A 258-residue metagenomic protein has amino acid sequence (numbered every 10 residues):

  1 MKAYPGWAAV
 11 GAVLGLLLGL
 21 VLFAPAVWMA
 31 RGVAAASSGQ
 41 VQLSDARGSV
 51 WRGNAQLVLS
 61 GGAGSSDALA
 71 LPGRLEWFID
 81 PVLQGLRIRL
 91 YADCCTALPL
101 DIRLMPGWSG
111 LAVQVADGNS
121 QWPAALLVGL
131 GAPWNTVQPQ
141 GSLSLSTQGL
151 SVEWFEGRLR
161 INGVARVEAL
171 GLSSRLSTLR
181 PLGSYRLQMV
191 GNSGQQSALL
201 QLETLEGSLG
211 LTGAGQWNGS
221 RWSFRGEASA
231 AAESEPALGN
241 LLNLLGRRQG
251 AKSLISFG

Functional and structural regions predicted by a protein language model:
M1-G11, A30-A36, S177-G258: Extended terminal
A3-P25: Hydrophobic membrane-insertion alpha-helices, especially the h-region of bacterial N-terminal signal peptides
A26-D45: Alpha-helical transmembrane signal-anchor/signal-peptide segments
V41-T136: N-terminal beta-strand/beta-hairpin edge segment
L59-G61, P106-W108, G171-S173, E206 (+1 more regions): Transmembrane beta-strands of outer-membrane beta-barrel pores
S65-E76, C94-R103, G131-L150, L179-R186 (+2 more regions): Amphipathic hydrophobic-ligand
Q84-A92, G110-D117, R160-A165, A198-L202 (+1 more regions): Short, well-ordered strand-loop elements centered on a beta-strand within folded domains, enriched for acidic residues
I102-Q195: Elongated, acidic membrane-bridging lipid-handling scaffolds and related periplasm/extracellular "bridge/tunnel" systems
